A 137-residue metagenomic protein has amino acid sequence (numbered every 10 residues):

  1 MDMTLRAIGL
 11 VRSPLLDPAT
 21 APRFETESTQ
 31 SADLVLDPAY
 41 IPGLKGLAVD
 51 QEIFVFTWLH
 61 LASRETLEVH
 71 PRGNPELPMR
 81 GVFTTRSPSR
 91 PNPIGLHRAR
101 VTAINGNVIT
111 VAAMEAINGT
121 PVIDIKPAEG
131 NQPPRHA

Functional and structural regions predicted by a protein language model:
M1-R98, T102-A137: Glycine-rich, low-complexity intrinsically disordered segments
